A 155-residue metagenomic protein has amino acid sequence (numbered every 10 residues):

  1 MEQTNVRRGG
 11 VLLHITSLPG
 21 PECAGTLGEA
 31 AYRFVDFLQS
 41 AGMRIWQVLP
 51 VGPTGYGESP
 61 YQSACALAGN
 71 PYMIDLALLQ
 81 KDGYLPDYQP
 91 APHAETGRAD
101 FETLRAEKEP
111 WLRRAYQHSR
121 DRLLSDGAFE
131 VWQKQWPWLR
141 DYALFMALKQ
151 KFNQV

Functional and structural regions predicted by a protein language model:
E2-V155: Acidic/aromatic-lined carbohydrate-recognition and catalytic surfaces of CAZymes acting on diverse glycans
